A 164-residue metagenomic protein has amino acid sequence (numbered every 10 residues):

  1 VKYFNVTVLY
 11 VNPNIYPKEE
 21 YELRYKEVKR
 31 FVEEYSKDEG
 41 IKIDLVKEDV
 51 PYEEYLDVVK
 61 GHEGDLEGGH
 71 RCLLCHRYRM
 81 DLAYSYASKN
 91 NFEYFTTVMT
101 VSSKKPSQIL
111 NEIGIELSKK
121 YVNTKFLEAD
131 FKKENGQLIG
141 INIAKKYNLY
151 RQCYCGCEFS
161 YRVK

Functional and structural regions predicted by a protein language model:
V1-K164: Nucleotide-activated chemistry modules centered on ATP-dependent adenylation/adenylyltransferase
